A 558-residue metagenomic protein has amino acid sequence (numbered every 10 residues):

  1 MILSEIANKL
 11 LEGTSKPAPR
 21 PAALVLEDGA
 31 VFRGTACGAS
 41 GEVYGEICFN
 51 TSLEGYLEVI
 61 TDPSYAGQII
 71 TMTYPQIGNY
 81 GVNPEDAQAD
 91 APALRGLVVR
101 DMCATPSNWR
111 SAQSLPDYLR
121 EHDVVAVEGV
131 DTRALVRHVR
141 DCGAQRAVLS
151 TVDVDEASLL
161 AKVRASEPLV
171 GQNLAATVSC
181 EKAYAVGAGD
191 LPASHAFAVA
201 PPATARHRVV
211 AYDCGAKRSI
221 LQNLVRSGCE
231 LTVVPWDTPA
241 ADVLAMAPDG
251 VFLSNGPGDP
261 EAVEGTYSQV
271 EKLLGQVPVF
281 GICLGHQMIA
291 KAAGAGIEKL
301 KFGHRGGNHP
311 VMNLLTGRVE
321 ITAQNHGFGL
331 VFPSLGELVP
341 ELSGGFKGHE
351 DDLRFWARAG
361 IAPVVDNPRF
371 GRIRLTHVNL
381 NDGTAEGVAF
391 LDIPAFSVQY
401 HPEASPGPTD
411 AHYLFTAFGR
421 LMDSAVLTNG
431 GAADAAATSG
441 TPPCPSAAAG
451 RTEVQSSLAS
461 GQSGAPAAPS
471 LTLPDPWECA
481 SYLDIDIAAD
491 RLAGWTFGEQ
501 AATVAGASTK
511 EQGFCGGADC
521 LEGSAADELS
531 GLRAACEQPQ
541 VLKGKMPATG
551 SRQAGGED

Functional and structural regions predicted by a protein language model:
I2-C229, V233-A241, M246, P260 (+9 more regions): RNA-binding accessory domains that recognize and position tRNA/RNA substrates
S15-A18, H304, F370-G371, L380-N381: Short solvent-exposed loop/turn micro-motifs enriched in small/polar/acidic residues
A23-L24, D62, P310-M312, G387: Residue-level detector of beta-strand face positions
V125, R208, P278-F280, G296 (+1 more regions): Proline-centered loop/turn at the N-terminus of a beta-strand
R208-Y212, T322-A323, F396-Y400: Active-site-proximal beta-strand elements of phosphoester/diester hydrolases
A245, G250, S254-L335, G407-A417 (+1 more regions): Cysteine-nucleophile active-site neighborhood
G317-D392, D475, Y482-D486: Catalytic beta-strand/loop cores that center a nucleophilic Ser/Cys/Thr and support acyl-enzyme chemistry
A501-T509, A518, A525-A526, S530 (+3 more regions): Short linear motifs in low-complexity or flexible loops
